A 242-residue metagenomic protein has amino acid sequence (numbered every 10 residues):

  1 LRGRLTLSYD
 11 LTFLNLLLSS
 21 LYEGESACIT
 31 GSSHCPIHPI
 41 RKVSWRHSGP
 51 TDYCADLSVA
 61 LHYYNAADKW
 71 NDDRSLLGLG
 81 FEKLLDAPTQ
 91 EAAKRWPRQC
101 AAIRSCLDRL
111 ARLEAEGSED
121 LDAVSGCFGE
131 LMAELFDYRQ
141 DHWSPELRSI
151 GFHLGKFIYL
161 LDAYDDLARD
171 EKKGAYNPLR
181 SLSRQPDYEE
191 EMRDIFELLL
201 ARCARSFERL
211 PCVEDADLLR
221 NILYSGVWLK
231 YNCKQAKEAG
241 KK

Functional and structural regions predicted by a protein language model:
L1-S149, K156, L160-E197, A201 (+3 more regions): Acidic catalytic motifs of isoprenoid enzymes
L218-Y224: Short, electropositive alpha-helical surface patch
